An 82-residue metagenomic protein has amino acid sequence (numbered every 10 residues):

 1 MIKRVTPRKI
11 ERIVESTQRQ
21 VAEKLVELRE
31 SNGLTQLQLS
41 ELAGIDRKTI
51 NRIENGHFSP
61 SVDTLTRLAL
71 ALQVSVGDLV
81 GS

Functional and structural regions predicted by a protein language model:
M1-N32, L37: N-terminal flexible/basic segments that precede or flank functional cores
L25, Q36, R47, V62-L65: Helix-turn-helix DNA-binding elements, focusing on the entry/boundary residues of the two helices that contact DNA
E30, E41, L70: Alpha-helical residues within the helix-turn-helix
G33-R52: Short alpha-helical DNA-recognition segment
R52, G81-S82: Phosphate-coordinating loops and pocket residues in cytosolic domains that bind phosphorylated ligands
N55: Short Cys/His-rich local motifs and their 1-3 flanking residues in nucleic-acid-associated proteins and small
S61-D78: DNA major-groove recognition helix of helix-turn-helix/homeodomain DNA-binding modules
